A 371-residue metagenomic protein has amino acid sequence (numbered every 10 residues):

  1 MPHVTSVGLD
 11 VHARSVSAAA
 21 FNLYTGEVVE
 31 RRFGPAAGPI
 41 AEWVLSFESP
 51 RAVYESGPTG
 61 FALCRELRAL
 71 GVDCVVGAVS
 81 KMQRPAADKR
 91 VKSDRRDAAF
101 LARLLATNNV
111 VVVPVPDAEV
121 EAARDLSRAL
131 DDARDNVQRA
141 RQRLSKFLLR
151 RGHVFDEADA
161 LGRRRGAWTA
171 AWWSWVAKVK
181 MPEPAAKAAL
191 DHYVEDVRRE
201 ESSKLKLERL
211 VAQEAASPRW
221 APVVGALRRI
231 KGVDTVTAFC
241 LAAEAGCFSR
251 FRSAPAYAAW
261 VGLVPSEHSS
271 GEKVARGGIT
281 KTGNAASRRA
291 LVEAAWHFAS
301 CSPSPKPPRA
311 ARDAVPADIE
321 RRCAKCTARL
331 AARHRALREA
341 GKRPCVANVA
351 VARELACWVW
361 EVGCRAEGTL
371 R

Functional and structural regions predicted by a protein language model:
P2-N22, L101: Gly/Thr-rich phosphate-binding beta-strand-loop-beta motif of the actin/hexokinase/Hsp70
R14-G38: Short glycine-rich, Thr/Ser-proximal phosphate-binding strand/loop in the N-terminal lobe of ATP-dependent enzymes
P35-R51: Short, basic/hydrophobic alpha-helical segments
P50-G57, L101: Acidic beta-strand-to-loop metal/phosphate-binding motif
C74-V113, A118-R124, R128, W172 (+1 more regions): Short alpha-helix plus adjacent loop in nuclease-associated cores
S93, A226-R229, T235-V236, C240-A340 (+1 more regions): Phosphate-backbone recognition surface of nucleic-acid-processing proteins
D131-A226: Glycine-rich, often acidic, oxyanion-interacting loops/wings at catalytic, nucleic-acid, or phospho-protein interfaces
C326-A328, A332-R371: Basic, amphipathic alpha-helical segments enriched in Lys/Arg and hydrophobic/aromatic residues
